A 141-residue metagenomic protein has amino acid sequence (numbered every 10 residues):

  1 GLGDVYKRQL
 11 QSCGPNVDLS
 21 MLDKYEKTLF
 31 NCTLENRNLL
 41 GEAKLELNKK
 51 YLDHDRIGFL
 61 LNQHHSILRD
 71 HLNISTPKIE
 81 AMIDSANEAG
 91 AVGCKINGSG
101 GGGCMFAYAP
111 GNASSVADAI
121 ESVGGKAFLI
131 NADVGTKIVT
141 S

Functional and structural regions predicted by a protein language model:
G3-G93, F106-S141: C-terminal nucleotide
G102-C104: Glycine-rich active-site/cofactor-binding loop and its immediate structural neighborhood
